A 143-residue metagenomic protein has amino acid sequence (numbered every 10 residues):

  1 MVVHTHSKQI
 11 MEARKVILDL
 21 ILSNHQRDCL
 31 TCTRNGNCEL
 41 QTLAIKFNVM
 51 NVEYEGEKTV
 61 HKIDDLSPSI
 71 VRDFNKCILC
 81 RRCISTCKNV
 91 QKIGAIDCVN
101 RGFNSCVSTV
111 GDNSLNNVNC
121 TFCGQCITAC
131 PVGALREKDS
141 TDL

Functional and structural regions predicted by a protein language model:
M1-F122, T128-L143: Fe-S ferredoxin-like electron-transfer domains and their immediately adjacent linker/connector regions across
